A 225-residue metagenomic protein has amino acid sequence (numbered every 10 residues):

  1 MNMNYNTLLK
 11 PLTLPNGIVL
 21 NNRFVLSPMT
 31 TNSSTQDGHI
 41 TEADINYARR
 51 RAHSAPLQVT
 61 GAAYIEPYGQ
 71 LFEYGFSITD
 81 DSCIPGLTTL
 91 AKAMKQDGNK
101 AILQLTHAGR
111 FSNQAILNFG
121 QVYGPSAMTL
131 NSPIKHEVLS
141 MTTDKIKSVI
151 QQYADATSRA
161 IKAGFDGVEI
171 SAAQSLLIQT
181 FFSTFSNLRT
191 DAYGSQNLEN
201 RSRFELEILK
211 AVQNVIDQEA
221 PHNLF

Functional and structural regions predicted by a protein language model:
N2-P28, M94, Q213: N-terminal amphipathic alpha-helix/helix-capping segment at the start of soluble metabolic enzymes
F24-S27, Q58-T60, A101-L105, V168-I170 (+1 more regions): Hydrophobic faces of well-ordered beta-strands that scaffold small-molecule active sites in alpha/beta enzyme cores
L26, R51, M94, L103 (+2 more regions): Conserved, mostly hydrophobic/aromatic
T35-R50, F76-Q96, N113-I116, T143-S158 (+1 more regions): Glycine-rich anion/phosphate-binding loops
D44-E66, K162-G167: Catalytic domains of carbohydrate-active enzymes, especially glycoside hydrolases
I65-E66, I78, Q114-M141, F181-S202: Aromatic- and acidic-residue-enriched carbohydrate-binding clefts of CAZyme catalytic domains
G75-I102, S183-H222: Alpha-helix-loop-beta-strand connector modules within alpha/beta enzyme cores
K95, T106-F165: Non-globular sequence segments
